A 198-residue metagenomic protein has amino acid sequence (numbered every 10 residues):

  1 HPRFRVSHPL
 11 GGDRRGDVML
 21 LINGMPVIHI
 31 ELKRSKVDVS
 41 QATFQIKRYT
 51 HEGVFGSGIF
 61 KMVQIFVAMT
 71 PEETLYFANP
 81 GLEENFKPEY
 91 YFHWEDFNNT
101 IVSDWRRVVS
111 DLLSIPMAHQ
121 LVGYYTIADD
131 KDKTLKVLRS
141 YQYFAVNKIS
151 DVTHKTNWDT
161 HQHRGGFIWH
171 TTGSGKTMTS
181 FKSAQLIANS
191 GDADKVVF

Functional and structural regions predicted by a protein language model:
H1-K195: ATP-dependent helicase/translocase motor core
F198: Conserved, well-structured core segments
